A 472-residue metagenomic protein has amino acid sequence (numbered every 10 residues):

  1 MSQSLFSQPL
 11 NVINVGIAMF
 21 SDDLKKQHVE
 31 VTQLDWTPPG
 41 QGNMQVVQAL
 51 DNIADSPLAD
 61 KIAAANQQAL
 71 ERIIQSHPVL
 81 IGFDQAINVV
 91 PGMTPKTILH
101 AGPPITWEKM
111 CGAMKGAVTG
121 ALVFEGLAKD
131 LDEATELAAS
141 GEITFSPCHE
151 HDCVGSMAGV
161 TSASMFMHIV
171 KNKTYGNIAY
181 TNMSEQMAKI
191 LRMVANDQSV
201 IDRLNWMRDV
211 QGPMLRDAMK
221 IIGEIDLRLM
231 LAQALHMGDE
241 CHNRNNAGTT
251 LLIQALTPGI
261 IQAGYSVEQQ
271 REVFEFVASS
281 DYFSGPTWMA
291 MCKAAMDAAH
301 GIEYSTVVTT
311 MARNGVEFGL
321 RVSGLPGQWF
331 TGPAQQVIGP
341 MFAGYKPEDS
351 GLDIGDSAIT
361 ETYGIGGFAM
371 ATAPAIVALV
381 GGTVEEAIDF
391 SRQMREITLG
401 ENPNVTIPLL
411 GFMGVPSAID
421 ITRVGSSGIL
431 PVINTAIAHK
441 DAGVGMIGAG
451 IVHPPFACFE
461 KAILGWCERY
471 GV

Functional and structural regions predicted by a protein language model:
S2-V472: Anaerobic metallocofactor- and corrinoid-dependent redox/one-carbon enzyme cores, especially those from methanogenesis
